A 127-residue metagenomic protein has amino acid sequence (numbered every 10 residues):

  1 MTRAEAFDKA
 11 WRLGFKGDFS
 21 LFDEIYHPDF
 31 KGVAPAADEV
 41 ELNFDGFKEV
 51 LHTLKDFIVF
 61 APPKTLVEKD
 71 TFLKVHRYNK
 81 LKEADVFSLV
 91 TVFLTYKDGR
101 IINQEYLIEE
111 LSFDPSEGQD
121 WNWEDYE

Functional and structural regions predicted by a protein language model:
M1-E127: C-terminal and inter-domain tail/linker signature
